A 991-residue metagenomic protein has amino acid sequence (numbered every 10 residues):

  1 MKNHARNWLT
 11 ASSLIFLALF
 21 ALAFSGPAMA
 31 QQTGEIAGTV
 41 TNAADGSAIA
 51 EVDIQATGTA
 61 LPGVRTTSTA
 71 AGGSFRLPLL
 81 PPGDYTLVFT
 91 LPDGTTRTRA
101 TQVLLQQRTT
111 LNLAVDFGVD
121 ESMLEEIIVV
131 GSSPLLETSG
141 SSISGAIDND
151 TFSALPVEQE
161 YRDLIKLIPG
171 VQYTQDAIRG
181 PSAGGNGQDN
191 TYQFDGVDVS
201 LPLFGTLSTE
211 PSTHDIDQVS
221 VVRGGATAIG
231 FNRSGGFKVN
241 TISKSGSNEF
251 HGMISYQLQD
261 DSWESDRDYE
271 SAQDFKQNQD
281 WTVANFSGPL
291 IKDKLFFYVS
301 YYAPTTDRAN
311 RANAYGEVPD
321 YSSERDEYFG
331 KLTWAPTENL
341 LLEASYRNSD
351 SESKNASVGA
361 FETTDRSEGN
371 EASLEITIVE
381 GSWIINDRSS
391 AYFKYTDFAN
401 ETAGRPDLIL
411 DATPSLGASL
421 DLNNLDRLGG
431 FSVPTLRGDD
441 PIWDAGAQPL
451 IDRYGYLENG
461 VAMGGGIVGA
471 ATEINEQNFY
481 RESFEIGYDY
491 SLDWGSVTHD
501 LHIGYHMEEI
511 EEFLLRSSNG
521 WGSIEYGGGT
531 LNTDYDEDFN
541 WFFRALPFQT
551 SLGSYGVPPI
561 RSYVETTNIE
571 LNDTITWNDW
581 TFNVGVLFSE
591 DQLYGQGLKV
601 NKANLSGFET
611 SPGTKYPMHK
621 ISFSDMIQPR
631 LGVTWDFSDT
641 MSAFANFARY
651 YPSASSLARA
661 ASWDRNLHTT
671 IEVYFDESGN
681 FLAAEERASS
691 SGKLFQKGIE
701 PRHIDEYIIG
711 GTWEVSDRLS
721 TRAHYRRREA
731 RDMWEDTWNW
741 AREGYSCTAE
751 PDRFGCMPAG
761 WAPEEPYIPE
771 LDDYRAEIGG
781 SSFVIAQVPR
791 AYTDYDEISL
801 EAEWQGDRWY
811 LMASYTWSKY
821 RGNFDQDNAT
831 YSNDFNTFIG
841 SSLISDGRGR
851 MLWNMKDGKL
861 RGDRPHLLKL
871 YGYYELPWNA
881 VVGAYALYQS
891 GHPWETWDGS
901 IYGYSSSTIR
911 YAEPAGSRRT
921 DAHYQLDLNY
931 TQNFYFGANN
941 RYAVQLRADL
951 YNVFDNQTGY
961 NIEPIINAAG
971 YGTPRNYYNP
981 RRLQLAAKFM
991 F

Functional and structural regions predicted by a protein language model:
G26-G131, H214: Periplasm-facing N-terminal accessory domains of Gram-negative outer-membrane beta-barrel systems
D93-G118, M123-S245, E264-R267, Q279-N285 (+2 more regions): Periplasmic N-terminal accessory/gating domains of Gram-negative outer-membrane beta-barrel systems
Y173-T174, A228-F231, G246-H251, I291-L295 (+8 more regions): Short loop/turn motifs that connect adjacent beta-strands in outer-membrane beta-barrel proteins
H251, D274-E352, G369-F393, L587 (+1 more regions): Transmembrane beta-barrel wall of Gram-negative outer-membrane proteins
E324, E343-E570, E609-G613, W740 (+6 more regions): Replace "related TpsB outer-membrane translocases also match" with "some related outer-membrane beta-barrels such as
Y454-G464, Q596-Q628, G632-A786, A791 (+1 more regions): Solvent-exposed loop/turn elements at secondary-structure boundaries
D591, R718, R722-T896: Gram-negative outer-membrane beta-barrel transporters
R718, R731, D736-W738, K819 (+3 more regions): C-terminal beta-signal and adjacent terminal beta-strands/loops of Gram-negative outer-membrane beta-barrel proteins
